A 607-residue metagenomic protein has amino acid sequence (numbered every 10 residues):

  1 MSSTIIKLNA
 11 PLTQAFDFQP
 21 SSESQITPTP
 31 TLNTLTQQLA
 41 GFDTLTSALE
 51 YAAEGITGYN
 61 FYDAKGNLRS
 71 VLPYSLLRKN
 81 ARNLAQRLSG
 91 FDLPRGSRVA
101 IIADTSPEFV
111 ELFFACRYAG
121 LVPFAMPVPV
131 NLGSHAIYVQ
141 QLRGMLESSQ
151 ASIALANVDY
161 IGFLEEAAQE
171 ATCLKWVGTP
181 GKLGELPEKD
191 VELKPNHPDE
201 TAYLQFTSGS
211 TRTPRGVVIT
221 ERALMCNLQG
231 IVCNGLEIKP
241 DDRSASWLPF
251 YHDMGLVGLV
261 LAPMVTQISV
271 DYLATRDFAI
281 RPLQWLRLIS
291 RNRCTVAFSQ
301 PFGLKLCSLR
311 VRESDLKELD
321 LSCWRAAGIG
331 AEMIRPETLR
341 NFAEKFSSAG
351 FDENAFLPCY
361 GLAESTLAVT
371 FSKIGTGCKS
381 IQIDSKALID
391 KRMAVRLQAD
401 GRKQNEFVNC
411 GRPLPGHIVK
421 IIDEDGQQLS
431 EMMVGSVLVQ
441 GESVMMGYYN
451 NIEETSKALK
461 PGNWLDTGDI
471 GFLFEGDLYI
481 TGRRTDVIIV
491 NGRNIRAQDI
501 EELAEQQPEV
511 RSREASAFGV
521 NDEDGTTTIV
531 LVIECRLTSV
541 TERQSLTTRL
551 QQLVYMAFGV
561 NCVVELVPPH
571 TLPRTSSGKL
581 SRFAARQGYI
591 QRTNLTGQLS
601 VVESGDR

Functional and structural regions predicted by a protein language model:
M1-L72, L76-F91, R95, R586 (+2 more regions): N-lobe entry segment of adenylate-forming
S2-P11, Y118-P187, Q300-P301, L306 (+1 more regions): Structural core segment of the AMP-binding/adenylate-forming
T57, E188-F206, R212-T213, A223 (+1 more regions): Conserved pre-ATP/AMP-binding loop-to-beta segment of ANL
Y59-E111, N131-Y138, P195, I219-M225: Conserved AMP-binding/adenylate-forming core of the ANL superfamily
M225-R243, D253-T295, R310-S314: Conserved AMP-binding/adenylation subdomain of ANL enzymes
S290, A297, G441, M446-G447 (+2 more regions): AMP-binding/adenylate-forming catalytic core of the ANL superfamily
R325-A327, I334-D477, T485-V487: Conserved AMP-binding/adenylate-forming
E514-G519, V530-L531, Q551-D606: Conserved C-terminal "lid"/linker of ANL adenylate-forming enzymes
